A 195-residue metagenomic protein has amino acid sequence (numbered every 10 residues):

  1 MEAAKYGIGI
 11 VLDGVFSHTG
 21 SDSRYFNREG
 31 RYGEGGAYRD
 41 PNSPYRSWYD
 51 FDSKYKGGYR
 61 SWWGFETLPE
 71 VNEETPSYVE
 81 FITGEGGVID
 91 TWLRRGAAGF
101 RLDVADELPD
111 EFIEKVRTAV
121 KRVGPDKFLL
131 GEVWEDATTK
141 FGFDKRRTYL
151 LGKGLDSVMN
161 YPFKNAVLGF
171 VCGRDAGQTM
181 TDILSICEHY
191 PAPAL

Functional and structural regions predicted by a protein language model:
M1-R94, V116, R122, T139-K140 (+2 more regions): Substrate-binding/active-site clefts of carbohydrate-active enzymes
G7-V11, G99-R101, D126-L130: Structural preference for beta-strand elements that scaffold enzyme active sites
G14-S23, D103-P109, E132-A137: Short, solvent-exposed turn/loop segments enriched in Gly/Ser/Thr/Pro and often Arg
S21-D22, N27-R28, E34, I89 (+2 more regions): Conserved alpha/beta catalytic core and glycan-binding cleft of carbohydrate-active enzymes
P76-Y78, R101-V104: Active-site rim elements
E85, P109, P191-A192: Residues that cap or delimit alpha-helices
W92, A98-R101, E107: Conserved, well-ordered alpha-helix/loop/beta-strand core segments that scaffold catalytic motifs
F112-I113: Residues at alpha-helix caps and immediate loop-helix transition turns in enzyme cores, especially N- and C-cap
